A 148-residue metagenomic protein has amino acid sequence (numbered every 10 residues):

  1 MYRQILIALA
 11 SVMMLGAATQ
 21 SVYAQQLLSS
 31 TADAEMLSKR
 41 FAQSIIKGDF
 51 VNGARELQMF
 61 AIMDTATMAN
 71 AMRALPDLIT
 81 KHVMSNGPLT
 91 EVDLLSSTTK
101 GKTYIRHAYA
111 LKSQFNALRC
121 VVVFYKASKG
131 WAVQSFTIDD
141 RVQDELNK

Functional and structural regions predicted by a protein language model:
M1-L9: Bacterial N-terminal signal peptides that target proteins for export
A8-A17: Bacterial N-terminal signal peptides
Q20-K47: Short, low-complexity N-terminal intrinsically disordered segments enriched in polar/charged residues
Q26-S29, E35-M36, V51-Y104: Short solvent-exposed beta->alpha transition segments
I46, F50, N116-L118: Amphipathic alpha-helical protein-protein interaction surfaces
E91-K148: Exposed beta-sheet edge and beta->alpha loop/turn motif
